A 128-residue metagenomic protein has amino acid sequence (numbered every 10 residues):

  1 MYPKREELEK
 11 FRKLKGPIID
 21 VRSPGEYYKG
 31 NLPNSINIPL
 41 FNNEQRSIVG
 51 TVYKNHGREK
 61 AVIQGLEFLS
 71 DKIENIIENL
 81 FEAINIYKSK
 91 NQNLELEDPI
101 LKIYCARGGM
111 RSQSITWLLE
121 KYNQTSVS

Functional and structural regions predicted by a protein language model:
M1-T125: Cytosolic catalytic domains that perform sulfur/thiol-centered chemistry
S128: Short beta-strand-centered segment that lines the nucleotide-binding/catalytic pocket of NTP-utilizing
